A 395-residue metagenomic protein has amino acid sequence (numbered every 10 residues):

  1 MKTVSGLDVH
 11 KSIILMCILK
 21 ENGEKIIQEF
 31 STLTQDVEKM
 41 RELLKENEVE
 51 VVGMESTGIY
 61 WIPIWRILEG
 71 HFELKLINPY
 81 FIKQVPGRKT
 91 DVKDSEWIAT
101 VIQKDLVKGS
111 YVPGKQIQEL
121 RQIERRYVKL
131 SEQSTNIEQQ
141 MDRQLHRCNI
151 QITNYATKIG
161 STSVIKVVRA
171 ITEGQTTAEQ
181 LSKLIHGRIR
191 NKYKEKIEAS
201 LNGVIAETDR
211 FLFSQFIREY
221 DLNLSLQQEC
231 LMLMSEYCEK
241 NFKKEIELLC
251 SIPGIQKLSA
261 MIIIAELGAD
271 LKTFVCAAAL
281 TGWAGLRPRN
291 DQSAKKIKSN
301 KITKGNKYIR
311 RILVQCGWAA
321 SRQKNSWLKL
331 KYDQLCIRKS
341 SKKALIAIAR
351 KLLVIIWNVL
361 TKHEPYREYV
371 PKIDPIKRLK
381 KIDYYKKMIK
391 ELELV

Functional and structural regions predicted by a protein language model:
M1-V395: A detector of single, family-specific signature residues that are central to catalytic or substrate-handling motifs
